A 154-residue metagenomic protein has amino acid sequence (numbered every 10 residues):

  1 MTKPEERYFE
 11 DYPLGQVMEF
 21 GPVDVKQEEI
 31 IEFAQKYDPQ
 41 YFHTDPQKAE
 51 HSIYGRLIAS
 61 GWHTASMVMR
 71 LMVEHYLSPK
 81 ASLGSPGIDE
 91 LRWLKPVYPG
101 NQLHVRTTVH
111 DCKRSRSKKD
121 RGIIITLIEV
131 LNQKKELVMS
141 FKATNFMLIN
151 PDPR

Functional and structural regions predicted by a protein language model:
M1-L14, W93-R154: HotDog/MaoC-like acyl-thioester-processing domains
T2-G87, P151-R154: Hot-dog-fold acyl-thioester-processing enzymes
